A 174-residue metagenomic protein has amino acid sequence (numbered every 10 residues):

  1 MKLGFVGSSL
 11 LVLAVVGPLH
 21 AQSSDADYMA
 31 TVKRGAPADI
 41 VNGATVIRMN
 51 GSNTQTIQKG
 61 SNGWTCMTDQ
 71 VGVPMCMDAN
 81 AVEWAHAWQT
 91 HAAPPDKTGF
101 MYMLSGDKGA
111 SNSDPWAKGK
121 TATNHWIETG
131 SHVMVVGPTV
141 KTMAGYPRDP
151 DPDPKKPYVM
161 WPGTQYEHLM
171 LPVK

Functional and structural regions predicted by a protein language model:
M1-G4: Positively charged n-region of N-terminal signal peptides that target proteins for export
V6-G7, A21: Intrinsically disordered, low-complexity segments
G7-V16: Bacterial N-terminal signal peptides
V16-Q22: Bacterial Sec-dependent signal peptides at the C-terminal "C-region" and cleavage site
Q22-K174: Primary mode marks residue(s) on the alpha4-beta5-alpha5 output face of response regulator receiver
